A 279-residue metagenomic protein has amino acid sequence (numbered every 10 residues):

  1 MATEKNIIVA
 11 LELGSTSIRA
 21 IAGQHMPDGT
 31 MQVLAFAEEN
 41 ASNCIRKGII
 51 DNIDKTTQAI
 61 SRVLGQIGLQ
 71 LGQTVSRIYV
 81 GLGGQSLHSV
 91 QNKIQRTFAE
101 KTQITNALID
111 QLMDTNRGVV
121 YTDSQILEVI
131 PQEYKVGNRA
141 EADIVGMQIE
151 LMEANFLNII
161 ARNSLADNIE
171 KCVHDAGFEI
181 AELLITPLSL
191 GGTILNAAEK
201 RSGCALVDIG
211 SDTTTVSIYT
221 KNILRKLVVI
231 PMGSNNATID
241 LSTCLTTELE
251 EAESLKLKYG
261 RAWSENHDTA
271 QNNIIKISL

Functional and structural regions predicted by a protein language model:
M1-S17, I21-A205, I223-R225, S234 (+2 more regions): Nucleotide/phosphate-binding catalytic cleft detector across ATP-hydrolyzing and phosphate-transferring enzymes
S202-C244: Glycine-rich phosphate-binding loop of actin/hexokinase-like ATP-binding domains
